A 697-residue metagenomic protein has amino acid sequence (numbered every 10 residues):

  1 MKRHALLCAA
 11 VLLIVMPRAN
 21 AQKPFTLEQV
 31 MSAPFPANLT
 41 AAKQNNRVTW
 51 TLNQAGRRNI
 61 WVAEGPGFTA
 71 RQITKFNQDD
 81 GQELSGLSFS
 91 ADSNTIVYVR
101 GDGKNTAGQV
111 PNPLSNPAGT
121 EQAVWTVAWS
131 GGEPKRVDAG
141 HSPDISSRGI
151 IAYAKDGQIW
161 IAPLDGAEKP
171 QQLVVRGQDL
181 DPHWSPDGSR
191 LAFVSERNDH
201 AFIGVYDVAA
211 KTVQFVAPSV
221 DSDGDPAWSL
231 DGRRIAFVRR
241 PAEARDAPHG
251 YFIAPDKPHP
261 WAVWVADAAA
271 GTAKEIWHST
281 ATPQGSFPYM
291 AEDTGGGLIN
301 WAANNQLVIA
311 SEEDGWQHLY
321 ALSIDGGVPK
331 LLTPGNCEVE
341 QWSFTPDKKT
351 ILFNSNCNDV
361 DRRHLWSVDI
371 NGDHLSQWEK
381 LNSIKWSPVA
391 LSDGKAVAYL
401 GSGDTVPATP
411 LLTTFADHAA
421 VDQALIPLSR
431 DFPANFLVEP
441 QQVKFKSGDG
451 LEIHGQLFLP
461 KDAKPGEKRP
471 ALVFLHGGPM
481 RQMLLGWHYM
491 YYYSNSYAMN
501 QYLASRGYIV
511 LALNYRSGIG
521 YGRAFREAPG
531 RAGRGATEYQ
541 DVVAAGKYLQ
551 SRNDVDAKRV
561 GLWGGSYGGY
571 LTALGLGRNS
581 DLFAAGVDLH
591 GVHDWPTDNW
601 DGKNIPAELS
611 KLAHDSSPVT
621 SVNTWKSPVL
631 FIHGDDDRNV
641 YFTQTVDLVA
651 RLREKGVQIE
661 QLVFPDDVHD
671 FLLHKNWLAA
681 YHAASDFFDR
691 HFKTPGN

Functional and structural regions predicted by a protein language model:
E28-N59: Beta-strand-rich domains and repeat architectures in extracellular enzymes and scaffolds, especially beta-propellers
N38, R58, V238-R239, V263 (+9 more regions): Non-catalytic accessory segments flanking enzyme active sites
K43-Q44, A91-D92, S146-S147, P186-D187 (+4 more regions): Residue-level detector of Asp-centered blade-edge/turn motifs that repeat once per structural unit in beta-propeller
V48-T49, I96, I151, G188-L191 (+4 more regions): Hydrophobic beta-strand positions that form the internal "hydrophobic ladder" of WD40/Gbeta-like beta-propeller blades
T51-W61, F76-E83, V97-W125, P134-D144 (+12 more regions): A flexible loop/linker signature enriched in serine peptidases of the S9 family
E64-F68, A128-G132, P163-A167, D207-K211 (+4 more regions): Short loop/turn segments that connect beta-strands within beta-propeller blades
E467-G477: Short beta-strand element of the alpha/beta-hydrolase
F474, M490-R506, L511-N697: Active-site-proximal cap/loop segments of hydrolase catalytic domains
